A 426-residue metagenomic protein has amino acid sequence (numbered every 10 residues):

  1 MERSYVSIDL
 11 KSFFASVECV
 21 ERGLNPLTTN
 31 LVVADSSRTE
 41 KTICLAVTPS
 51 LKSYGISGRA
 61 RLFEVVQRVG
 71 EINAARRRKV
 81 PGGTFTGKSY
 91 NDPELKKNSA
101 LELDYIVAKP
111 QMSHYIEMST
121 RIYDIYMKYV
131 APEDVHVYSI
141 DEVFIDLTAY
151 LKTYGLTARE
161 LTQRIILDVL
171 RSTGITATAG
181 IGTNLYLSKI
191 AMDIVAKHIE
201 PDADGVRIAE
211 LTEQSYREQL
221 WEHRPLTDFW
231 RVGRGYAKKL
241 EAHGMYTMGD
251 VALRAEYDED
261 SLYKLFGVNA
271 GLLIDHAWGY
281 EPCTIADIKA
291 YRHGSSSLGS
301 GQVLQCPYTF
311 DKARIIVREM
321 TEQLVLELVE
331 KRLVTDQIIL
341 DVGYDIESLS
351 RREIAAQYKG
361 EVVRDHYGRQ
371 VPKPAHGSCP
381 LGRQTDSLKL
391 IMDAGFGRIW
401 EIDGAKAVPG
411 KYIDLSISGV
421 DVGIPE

Functional and structural regions predicted by a protein language model:
M1-D275, P282-I285, E426: Gly/Gly-Pro- and Ser/Thr-rich, intrinsically disordered tail segments characteristic of DNA damage-repair and tolerance
S7, D228, K238-G410, D421-P425: DNA-contacting surface of Y-family translesion DNA polymerases
F144, P380, D414: Short aromatic/hydrophobic contact patches that present stacked aromatics for nucleic-acid/ligand binding
A177, I181, D336-L340, I413-L415: A short glycine-rich, hydrophobically flanked beta-strand micro-motif that places a catalytic Asp/Glu for divalent metal
I417-G419: C-terminal helical/tail subdomains of lipid-metabolizing enzymes
